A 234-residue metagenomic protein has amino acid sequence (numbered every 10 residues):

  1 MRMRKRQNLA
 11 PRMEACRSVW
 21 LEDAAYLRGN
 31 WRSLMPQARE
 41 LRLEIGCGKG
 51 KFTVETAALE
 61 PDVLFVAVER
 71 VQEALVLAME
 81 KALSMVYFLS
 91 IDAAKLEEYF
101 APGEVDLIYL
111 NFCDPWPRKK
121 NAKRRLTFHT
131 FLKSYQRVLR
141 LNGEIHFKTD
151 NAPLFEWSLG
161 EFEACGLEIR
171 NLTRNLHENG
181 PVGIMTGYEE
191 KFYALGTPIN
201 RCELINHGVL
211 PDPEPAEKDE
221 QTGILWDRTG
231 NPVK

Functional and structural regions predicted by a protein language model:
M1-Q37, R170-K234: SAM/dcSAM-binding transferase cores
E44: Class I SAM-dependent methyltransferase core
G50-K51: Glycine-rich SAM-binding Motif I of class I
V71: Conserved SAM/SAH-binding beta-strand->alpha-helix loop
M79-P102: S-adenosyl-L-methionine
T127-L141: A short glycine-rich, Lys/Arg-flanked "PGG" loop and its adjoining helix->strand segment in the class I
F131-K133, E156-R174: Conserved Class I S-adenosyl-L-methionine
N142-T149: Conserved beta-strand signature within the Rossmann-like core of class I S-adenosyl-L-methionine
